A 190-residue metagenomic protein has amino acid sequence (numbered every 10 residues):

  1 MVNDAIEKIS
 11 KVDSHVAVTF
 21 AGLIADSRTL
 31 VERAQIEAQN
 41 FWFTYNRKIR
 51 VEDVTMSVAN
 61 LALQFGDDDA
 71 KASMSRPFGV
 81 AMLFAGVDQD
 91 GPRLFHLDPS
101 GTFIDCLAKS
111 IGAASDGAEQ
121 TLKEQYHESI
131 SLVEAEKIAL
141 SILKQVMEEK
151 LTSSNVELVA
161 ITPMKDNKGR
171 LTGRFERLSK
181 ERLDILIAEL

Functional and structural regions predicted by a protein language model:
M1-L190: Long, low-complexity N-terminal extensions
